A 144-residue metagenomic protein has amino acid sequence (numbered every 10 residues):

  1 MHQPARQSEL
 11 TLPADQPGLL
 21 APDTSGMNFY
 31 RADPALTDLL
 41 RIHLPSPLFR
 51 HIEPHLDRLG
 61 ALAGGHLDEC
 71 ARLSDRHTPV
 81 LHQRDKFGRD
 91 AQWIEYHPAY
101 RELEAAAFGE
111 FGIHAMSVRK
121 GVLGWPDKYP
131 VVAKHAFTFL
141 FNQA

Functional and structural regions predicted by a protein language model:
M1-Y129: Extended, charge-enriched "interface" segments that sit outside catalytic cores
V132: Conserved active-site and cofactor/substrate-binding residues in soluble primary-metabolism enzymes
L140-A144: Hydrophobic, small-residue-rich alpha-helical packing segments that form membrane-like cores
